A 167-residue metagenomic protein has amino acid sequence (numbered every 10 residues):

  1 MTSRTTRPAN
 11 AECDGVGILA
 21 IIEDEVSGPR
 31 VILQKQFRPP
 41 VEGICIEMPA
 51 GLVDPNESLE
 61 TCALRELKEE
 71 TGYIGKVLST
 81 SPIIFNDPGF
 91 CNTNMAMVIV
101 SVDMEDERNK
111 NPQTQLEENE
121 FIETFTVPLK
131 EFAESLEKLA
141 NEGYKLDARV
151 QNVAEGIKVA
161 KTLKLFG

Functional and structural regions predicted by a protein language model:
M1-L19: Acidic, metal-coordinating catalytic segment for phosphate/diphosphate chemistry, firing primarily on the Nudix
G15-G17, V26, G51-L146, K164-G167: Unchanged
L19-I21, R30-Q34: Glycine/small-residue-rich phosphate/adenosyl-binding loop
E23-E25, R38-P39: Short polar/acidic secondary-structure junctions
K35-R38, V102-M104: Short, small-residue-rich loop/turn micro-motifs
P39-I46: A conserved beta-turn-beta hairpin within the catalytic core of GNAT-like acetyltransferases that forms part
K145, Q151-A154: Alpha/beta-hydrolase-fold enzymes
V153-G167: C-terminal helix/juxtamembrane-tail motif
